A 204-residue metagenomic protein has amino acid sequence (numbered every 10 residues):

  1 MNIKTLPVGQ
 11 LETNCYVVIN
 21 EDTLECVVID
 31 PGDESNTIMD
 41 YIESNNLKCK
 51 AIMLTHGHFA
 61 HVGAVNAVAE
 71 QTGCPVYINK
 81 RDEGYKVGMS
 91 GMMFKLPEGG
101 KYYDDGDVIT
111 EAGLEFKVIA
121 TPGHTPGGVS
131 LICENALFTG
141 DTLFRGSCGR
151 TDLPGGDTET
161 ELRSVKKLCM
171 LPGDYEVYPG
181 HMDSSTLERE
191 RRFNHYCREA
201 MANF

Functional and structural regions predicted by a protein language model:
M1-N45, S130-G140: Conserved beta-strand hairpin/beta-sheet module of binuclear metal-dependent hydrolase folds, prominently
L6-V8, G99-G100, P122: Short Gly/Pro-enriched turn/cap motifs at secondary-structure boundaries
V18, T55, T121: Conserved S/T- and glycine-rich ATP-binding loop of Class I adenylate-forming
T23, D33, F59, D82 (+4 more regions): Short, glycine/acidic-enriched loop or turn micro-motifs at the edges of active sites
V27, M53, V76, F138 (+1 more regions): Residue-level marker for buried hydrophobic side chains located in beta-strands that build the well-ordered beta-sheet
D33-L114, R192-A200: Active-site HxH/HxHxD metal-binding segment of metal-dependent hydrolases
G91-M93, E115-F204: Metallo-beta-lactamase
